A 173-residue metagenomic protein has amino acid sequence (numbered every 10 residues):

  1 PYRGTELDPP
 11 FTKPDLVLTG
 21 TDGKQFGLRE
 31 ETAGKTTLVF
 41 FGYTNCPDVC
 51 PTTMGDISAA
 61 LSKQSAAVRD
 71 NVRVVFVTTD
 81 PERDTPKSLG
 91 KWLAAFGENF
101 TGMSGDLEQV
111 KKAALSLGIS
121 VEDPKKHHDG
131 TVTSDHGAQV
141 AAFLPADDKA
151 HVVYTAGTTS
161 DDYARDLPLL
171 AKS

Functional and structural regions predicted by a protein language model:
P1-E30: N-terminal "domain-start" segment that seeds a small globular fold
F11-K13, A33-T36, R69-V72, D84 (+1 more regions): Extracytoplasmic
V17-T21, K125, A142-F143: Hydrophobic beta-strand positions
L28-I57: Short active-site neighborhood of thiol/selenol oxidoreductases, capturing the structured segment around
K35-T36, T52-F76, A94: Conserved helix-turn-beta segment immediately C-terminal to the redox Cys motif in thioredoxin-like folds
R69-D84, F100-V110: Thiol-based oxidoreductase modules, predominantly thioredoxin-like and allied folds used for disulfide exchange
G90-G137: Short, internal strand/loop/helix patches that form the active-site neighborhood or redox-interaction surface
H127-S173: Thiol-/selenol-based redox modules, centered on thioredoxin-like and closely related oxidoreductase domains
